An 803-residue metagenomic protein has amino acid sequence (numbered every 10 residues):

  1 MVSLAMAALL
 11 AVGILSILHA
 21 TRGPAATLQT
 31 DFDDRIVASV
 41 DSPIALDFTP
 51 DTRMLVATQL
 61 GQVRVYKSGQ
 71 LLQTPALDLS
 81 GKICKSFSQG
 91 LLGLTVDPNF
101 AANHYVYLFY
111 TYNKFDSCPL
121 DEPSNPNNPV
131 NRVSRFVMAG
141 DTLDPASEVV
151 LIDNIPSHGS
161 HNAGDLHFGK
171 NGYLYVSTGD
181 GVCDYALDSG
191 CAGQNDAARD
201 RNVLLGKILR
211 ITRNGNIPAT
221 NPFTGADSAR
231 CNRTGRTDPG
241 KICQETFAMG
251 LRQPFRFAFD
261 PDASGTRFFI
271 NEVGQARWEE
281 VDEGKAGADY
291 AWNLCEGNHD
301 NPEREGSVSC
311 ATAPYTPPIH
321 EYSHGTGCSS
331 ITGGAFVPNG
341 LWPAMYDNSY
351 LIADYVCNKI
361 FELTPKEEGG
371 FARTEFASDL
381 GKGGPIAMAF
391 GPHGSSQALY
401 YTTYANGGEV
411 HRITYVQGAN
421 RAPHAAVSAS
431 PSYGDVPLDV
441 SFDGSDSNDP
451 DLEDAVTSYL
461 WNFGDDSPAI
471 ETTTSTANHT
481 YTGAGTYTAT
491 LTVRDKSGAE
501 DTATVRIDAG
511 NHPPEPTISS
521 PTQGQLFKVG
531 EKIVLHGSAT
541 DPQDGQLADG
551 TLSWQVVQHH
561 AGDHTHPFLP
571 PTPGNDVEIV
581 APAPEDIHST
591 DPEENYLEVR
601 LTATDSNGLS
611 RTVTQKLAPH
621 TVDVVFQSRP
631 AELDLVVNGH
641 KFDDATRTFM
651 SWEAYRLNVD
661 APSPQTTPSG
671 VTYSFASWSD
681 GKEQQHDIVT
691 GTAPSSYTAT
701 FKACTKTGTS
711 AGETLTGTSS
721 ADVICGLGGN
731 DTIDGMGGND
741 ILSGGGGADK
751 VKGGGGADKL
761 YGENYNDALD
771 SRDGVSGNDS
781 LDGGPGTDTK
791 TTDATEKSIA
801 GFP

Functional and structural regions predicted by a protein language model:
L60, C84, Q89-L91, N99-A101 (+10 more regions): Beta-propeller domain segments
S124-H167: Asp-box/WD-like beta-propeller blade repeats and closely related beta-sheet repeat scaffolds
G418-D623, K641, R656-N658, K702: Extracellular/lumenal mature domains of secreted and surface-exposed proteins
L460, V625, D634, N658 (+12 more regions): Discrete beta-strand positions within long extracellular beta-solenoid architectures
F463, S628, T707-A711, T716-G717 (+9 more regions): Glycine-centered beta-turn/loop sites at beta-strand termini
T474-T476, P573-D576, V636-R656, D680-I688: Short, solvent-exposed S/T- and G/P-enriched segments that are highly enriched in secreted/extracellular and lumenal
L617-T621, V625-S628, I688-A703: Conserved "repeat-terminator" motif of extracellular CCP/Sushi domains
L657-H686: Surface-exposed interfaces of beta-sheet-rich extracellular modules
